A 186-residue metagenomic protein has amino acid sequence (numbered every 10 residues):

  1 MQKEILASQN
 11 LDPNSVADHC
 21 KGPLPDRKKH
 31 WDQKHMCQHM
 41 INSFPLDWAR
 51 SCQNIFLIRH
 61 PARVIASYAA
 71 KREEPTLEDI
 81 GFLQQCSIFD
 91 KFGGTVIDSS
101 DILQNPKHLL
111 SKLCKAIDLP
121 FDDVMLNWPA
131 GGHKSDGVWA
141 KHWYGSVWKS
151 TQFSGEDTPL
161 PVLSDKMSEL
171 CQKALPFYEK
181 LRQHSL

Functional and structural regions predicted by a protein language model:
M1-D26: PAPS-dependent sulfotransferase catalytic core
M1-K3, L109, H133-G137: Short secondary-structure transition/capping segments
Q9, P13, E78, F82 (+3 more regions): A structural signal for well-ordered alpha-helical scaffolds and beta->alpha junctions
P25-K34: Short N-terminal targeting/anchoring amphipathic segment
D26, I88-G94, F177-L181: A structural motif corresponding to the C-terminal end of an alpha-helix and its immediate exit/capping segment
H30, A70, D98, P159 (+1 more regions): Residue-level detector of alpha-helix boundaries and kinks
Q33-V124, V138-G145, K149: PAPS-dependent sulfotransferase catalytic domain
D123-L186: PAPS-dependent sulfotransferases, especially Golgi type II membrane carbohydrate sulfotransferases
